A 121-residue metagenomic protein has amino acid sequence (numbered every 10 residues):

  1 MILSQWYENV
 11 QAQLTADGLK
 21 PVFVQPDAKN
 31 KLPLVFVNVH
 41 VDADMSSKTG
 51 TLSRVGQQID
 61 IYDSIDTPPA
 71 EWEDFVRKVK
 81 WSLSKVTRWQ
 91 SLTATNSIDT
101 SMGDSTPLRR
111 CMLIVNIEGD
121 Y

Functional and structural regions predicted by a protein language model:
M1-Q25, V39-Y121: Charged, amphipathic alpha-helical segments and their flanking helix caps
N30-K31, P107: Short acidic/glycine-enriched loop/turn segments that link adjacent beta-strands
K31-V41: A short, hydrophobic beta-strand-centered structural micro-motif
